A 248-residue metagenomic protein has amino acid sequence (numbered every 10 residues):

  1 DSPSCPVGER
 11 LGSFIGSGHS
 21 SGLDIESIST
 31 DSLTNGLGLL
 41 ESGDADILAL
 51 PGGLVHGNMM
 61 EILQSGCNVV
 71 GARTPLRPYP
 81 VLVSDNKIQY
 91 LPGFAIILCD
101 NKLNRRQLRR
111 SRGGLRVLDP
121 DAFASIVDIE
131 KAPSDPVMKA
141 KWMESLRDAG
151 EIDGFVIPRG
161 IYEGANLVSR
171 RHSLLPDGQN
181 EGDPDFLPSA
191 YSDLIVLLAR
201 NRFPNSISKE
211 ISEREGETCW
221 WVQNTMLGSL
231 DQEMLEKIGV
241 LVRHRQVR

Functional and structural regions predicted by a protein language model:
D1-T34, R105-R106, R110-R248: Small-molecule-sensing regulatory modules
G36-V81: Short beta-strand-centered segments that line the small-molecule binding cleft or hinge of alpha/beta clamshell
L63-G71, Y90-P92, Q107-D121: A short alpha->loop->secondary-structure connector
G66-C67, L76-K87, D185, Y191-L197: Small-molecule pocket liners
P80-I97, S111: Flexible hinge/capping segments at coil-to-helix
